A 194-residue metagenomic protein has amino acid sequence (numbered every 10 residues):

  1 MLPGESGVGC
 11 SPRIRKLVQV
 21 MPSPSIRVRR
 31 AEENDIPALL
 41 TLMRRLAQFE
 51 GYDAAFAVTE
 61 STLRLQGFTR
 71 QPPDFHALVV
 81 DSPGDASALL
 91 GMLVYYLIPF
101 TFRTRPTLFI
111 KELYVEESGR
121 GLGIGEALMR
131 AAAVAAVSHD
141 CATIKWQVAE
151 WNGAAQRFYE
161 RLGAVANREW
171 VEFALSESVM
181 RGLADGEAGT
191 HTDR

Functional and structural regions predicted by a protein language model:
R27-L39: A short beta-loop-alpha structural element at the N-terminal edge of CoA-dependent acyl/N-acetyltransferase catalytic
T41-A55: Helix-loop element at the rim of GNAT/NAT acetyltransferase active sites that forms part of the acceptor-substrate
D53-A77: Active-site rim helix/loop that mediates acceptor-substrate recognition in acyltransferases
V79, S87-L97, Y114: Conserved beta-strand in the GNAT
L113-R120: A short, internal acetyl-CoA/4′-phosphopantetheine-binding micro-motif in the GNAT/acyltransferase core
E126, R130, S138, E150-E169: Conserved active-site alpha-helix within GNAT-family acetyltransferase domains
V137-Q147: Conserved GNAT acetyl-CoA-binding A-motif
K145-A155, A174-S178: Conserved beta-strand-loop-alpha-helix junction that forms the acyl-donor binding cleft
